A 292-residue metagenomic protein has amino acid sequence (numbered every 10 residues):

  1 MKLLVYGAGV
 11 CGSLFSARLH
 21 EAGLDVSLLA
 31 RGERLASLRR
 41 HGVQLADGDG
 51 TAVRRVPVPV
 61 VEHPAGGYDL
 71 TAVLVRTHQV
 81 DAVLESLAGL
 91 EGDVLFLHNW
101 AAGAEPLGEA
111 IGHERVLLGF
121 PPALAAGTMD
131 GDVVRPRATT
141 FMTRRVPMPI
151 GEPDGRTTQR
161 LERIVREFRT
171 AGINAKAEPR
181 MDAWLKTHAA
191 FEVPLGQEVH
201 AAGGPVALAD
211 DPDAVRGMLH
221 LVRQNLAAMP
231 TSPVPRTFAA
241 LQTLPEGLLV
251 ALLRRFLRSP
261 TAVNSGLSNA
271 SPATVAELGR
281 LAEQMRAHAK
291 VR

Functional and structural regions predicted by a protein language model:
M1-T51: NAD(P)+-binding Rossmann beta1-loop-alpha1 motif at the extreme N-terminus of oxidoreductases
L3, D25-S27, V94, V116 (+1 more regions): Hydrophobic anchor at the start of a short beta-strand that flanks the dinucleotide cofactor-binding loop
V43-V60, E192: N-terminal glycine-rich dinucleotide-binding loop that anchors FAD/FMN and/or NAD(P) in oxidoreductases
A52-P136: Rossmann-like NAD(P)(H) cofactor-binding subdomain of soluble oxidoreductases
V60-V61, A82, T157-F168, P205 (+2 more regions): Soluble, non-transmembrane catalytic domains of enzymes that act on hydrophobic metabolites at membranes
W100, E105-W184: Rossmann-fold dinucleotide-binding core
D182-L226: Active-site-proximal catalytic alpha-helix in oxidoreductases
R223-R292: NAD(P)-dependent Rossmann-like dehydrogenase/reductase catalytic/cofactor-binding core
